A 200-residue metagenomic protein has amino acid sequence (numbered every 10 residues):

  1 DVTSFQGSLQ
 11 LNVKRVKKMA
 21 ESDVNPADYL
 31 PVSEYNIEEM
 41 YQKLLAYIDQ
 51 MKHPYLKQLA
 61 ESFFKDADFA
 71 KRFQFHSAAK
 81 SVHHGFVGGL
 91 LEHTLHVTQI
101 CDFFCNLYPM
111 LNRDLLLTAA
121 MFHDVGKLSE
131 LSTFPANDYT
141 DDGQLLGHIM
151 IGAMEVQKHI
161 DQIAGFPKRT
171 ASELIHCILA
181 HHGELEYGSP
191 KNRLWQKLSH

Functional and structural regions predicted by a protein language model:
D1-L9: Flexible glycine-rich surface loops and low-complexity tracts that mediate binding to linear polymers
S8-F75: Extended, charge-rich, solvent-exposed interface segments
K57-A60, V87, I149: Primarily single-stranded nucleic-acid-binding OB-fold modules
F63-K65, G88, L117: Nucleic-acid-binding small beta-barrel platforms of the OB/S1 family and closely associated recruitment extensions
K71-E92, A136-Y139: Active-site flanking loop/helix segments enriched in acidic
S81, I100-F104: Short, hydrophobic/aromatic alpha-helical segments in well-folded domains
E92, F103-H200: Divalent metal-dependent catalytic cores for phosphoryl transfer on phosphate-bearing substrates
